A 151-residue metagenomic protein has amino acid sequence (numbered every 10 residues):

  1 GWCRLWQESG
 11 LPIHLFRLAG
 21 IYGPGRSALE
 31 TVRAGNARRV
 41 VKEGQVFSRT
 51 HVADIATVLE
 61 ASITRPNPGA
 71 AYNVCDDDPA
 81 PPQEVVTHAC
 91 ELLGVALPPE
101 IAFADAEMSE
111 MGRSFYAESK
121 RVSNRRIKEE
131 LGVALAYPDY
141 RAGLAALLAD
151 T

Functional and structural regions predicted by a protein language model:
G1-H14: Active-site Tyr-X1-5-Lys
S9, V32-K42, L93-P99: A short C-terminal helix-loop "cap" of Rossmann-like NAD(P)-dependent dehydrogenase/epimerase domains
S9-P12, I21-G35, A53, A61-Y72 (+1 more regions): Glycine/proline-rich active-site loop of Rossmann-fold NAD(P)-dependent oxidoreductases
A19-P24, K42-V52: Glycine-rich "substrate-gating" loop/helix at the edge of Rossmann-like oxidoreductase active sites
F47-T50, A80, V122, L135-P138: Residue-level signal for the nucleotide or nucleotide-sugar donor/cofactor binding architecture
A56-G112: Mid/C-terminal beta-alpha module of Rossmann-like enzyme folds, strongest in SDR-family dehydrogenases/epimerases
T87, A106-A134: Conserved C-terminal active-site "lid" loop/helix of NAD(P)H-dependent oxidoreductases that clamps the redox cofactor
P138-T151: Amphipathic terminal alpha-helices
